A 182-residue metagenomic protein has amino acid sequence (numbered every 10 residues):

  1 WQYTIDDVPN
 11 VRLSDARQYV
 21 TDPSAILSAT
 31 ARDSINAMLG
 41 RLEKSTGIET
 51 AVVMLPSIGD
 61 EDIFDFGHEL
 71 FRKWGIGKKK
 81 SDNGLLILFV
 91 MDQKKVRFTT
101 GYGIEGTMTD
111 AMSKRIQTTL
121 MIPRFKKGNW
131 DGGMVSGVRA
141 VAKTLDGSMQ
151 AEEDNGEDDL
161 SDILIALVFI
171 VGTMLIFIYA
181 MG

Functional and structural regions predicted by a protein language model:
W1-V168, G182: Folded, non-transmembrane soluble domains that reside on the lumenal/extracytoplasmic side of membranes
L175-G182: Juxtamembrane interface at the cytosolic side of transmembrane helices
